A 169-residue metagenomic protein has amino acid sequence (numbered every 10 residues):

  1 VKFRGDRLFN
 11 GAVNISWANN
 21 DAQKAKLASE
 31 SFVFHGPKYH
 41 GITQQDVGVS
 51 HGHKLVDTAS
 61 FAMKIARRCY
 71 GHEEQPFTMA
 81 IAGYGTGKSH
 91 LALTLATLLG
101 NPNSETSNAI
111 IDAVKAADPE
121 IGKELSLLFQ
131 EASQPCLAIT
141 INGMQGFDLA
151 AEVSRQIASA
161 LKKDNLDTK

Functional and structural regions predicted by a protein language model:
V1-T86, A92-L93, A138: Walker A/P-loop-proximal flanking segment of P-loop NTPase domains
E74-F77, I81-K169: P-loop NTPase nucleotide-binding core
